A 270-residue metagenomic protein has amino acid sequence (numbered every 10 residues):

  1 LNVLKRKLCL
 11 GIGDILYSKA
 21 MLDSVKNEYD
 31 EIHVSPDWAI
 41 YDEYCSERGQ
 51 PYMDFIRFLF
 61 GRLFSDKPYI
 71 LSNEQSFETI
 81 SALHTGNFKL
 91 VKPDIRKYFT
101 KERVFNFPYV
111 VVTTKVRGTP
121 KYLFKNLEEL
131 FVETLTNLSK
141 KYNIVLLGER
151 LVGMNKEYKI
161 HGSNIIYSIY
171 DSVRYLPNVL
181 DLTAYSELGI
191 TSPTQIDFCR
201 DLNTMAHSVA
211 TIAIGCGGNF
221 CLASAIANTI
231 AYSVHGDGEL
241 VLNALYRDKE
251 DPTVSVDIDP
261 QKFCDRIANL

Functional and structural regions predicted by a protein language model:
L1-E78, L202-M205, F220-C221: Active-site and donor-binding regions of nucleotide-sugar-utilizing enzymes
K5, V111-T113, A213-C216: Structural motif
L10-G13, I40-Y41, V116-L127, V152-G153 (+1 more regions): Short acidic, S/G/P-rich loop/turn micro-motifs used as interaction or catalytic elements
I12-K19, E129-L242: Donor-binding and catalytic core of enzymes assembling or modifying cell-surface/extracellular glycoconjugates
P36-D37, V110-G118, L147-R150, H235: Short loop/turn segments at strand-loop or loop-helix junctions that form parts of catalytic or ligand-binding pockets
A39-S46, Y52-D54, T119-K121, L151-I160 (+1 more regions): Short, charged/polar "capping" segments at the starts of alpha-helices and the immediately preceding loops
L63-V116: A nucleotide-sugar donor-handling region in carbohydrate enzymes
C221-L270: Nucleotide-sugar donor-binding patch of glycosyltransferase catalytic domains
